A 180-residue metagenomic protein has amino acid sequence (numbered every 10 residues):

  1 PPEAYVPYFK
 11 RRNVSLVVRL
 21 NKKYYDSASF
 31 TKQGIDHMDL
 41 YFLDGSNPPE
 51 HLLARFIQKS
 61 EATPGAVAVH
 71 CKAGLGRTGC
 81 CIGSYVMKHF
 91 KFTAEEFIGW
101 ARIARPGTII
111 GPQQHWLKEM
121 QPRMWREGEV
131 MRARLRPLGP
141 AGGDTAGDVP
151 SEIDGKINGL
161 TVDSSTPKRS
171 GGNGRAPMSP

Functional and structural regions predicted by a protein language model:
P1-L16: Glycine-rich, flexible N-terminal cofactor/catalytic loop recognition
A4, I57-A66, C80, S84-P180: PTP/DSP superfamily signal
V6-F9, S27-A28, I57-K59: Beta-strand elements of modular eukaryotic interaction domains
N21-Y25: Short, polar loop motifs at secondary-structure junctions
Q33-I35: Short, structured coil segments at secondary-structure junctions
M38-V67: Helix-loop module immediately N-terminal to the HCX5R catalytic loop in PTP-like cysteine phosphatase domains
G74: Conserved G/P- and acidic residue-centered "switch" motifs that form tight phosphate/ATP-binding loops in soluble
